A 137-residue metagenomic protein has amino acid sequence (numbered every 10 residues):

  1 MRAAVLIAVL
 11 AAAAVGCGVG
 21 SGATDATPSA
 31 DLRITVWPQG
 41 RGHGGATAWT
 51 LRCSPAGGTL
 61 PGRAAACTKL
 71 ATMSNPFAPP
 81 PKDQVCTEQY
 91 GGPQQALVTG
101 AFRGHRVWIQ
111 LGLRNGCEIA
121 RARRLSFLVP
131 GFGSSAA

Functional and structural regions predicted by a protein language model:
A4-G16: Bacterial N-terminal signal peptides
A13-S29: C-terminal region of N-terminal signal peptides and the immediate post-cleavage residues of exported proteins
D25-P79, E88-Y90, A137: Intrinsically disordered, low-complexity regulatory regions in eukaryotic proteins
P38, P55, F102, L111-N115: A mature extracytoplasmic/lumenal domain signature
P79-W108: Short, structured surface segments that line ligand/substrate-binding pockets
C86-T87, Q110-I119: N-terminal small-residue-enriched
N115-A137: C-terminal partner/receptor-binding element of secreted or periplasmic proteins
